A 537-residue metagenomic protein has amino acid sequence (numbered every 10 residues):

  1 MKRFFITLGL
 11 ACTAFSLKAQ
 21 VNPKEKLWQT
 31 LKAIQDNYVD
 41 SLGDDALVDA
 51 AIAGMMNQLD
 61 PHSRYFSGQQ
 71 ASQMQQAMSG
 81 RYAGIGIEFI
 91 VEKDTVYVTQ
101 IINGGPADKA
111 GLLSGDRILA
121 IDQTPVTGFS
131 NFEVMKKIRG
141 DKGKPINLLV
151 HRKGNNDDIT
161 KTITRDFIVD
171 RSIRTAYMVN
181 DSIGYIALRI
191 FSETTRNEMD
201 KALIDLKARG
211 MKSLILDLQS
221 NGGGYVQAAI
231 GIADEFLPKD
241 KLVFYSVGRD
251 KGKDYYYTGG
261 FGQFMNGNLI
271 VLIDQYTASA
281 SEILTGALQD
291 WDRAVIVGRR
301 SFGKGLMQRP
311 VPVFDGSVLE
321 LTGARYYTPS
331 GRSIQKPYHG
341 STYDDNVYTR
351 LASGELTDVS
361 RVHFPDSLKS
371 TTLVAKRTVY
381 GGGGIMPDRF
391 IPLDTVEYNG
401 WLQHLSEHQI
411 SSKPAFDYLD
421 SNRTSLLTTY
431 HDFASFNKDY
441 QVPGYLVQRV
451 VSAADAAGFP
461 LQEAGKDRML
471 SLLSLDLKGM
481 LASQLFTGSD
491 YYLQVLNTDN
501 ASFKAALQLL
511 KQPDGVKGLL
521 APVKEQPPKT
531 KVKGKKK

Functional and structural regions predicted by a protein language model:
M1-P23: Bacterial Sec-dependent N-terminal signal peptides
K18-P23, L27, L31-D44, Y97-Q100 (+2 more regions): Cleft-lining beta-strand/loop regions that shape enzyme active-site pockets
V21, Y38-T99, P145-T175, L496-L507 (+1 more regions): Extended, small/polar residue-biased N-terminal targeting/export presequences and adjacent propeptide/linker tracts
A33-N37, S41, A50, G54-Q58 (+24 more regions): Structured segments of extracytoplasmic/periplasmic soluble domains in secreted or envelope-associated proteins
A83, D141-N147, L306, E320-T322 (+2 more regions): A short, compositionally biased
T127, T160, E320, Q335 (+1 more regions): A sequence-level detector of short linear motifs
A280, D292, R299, G303-S367: Polar, glycine-rich mid-to-C-terminal structural blocks that act as macromolecule-binding/assembly scaffolds
S333-I334, Y338-K537: Conserved functional hotspot residues or short segments at active or partner-binding sites across diverse domains
